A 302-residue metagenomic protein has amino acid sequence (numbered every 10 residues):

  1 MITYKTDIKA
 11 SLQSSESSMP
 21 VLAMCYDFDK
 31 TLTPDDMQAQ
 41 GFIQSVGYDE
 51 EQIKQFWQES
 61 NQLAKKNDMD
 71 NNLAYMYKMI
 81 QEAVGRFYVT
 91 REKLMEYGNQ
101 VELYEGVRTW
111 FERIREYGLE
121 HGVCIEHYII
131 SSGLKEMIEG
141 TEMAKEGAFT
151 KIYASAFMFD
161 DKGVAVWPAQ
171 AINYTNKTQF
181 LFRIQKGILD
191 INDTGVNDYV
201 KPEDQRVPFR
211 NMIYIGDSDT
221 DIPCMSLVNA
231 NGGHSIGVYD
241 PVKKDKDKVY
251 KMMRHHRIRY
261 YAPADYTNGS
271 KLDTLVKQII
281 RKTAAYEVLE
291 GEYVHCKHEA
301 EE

Functional and structural regions predicted by a protein language model:
I2-D161: Alpha-helical substrate-recognition element adjacent to the catalytic core
E105-Y128, S132-E302: C-terminal cap/substrate-recognition subdomain and adjoining C-terminal extension of metal-dependent phosphatase-like
